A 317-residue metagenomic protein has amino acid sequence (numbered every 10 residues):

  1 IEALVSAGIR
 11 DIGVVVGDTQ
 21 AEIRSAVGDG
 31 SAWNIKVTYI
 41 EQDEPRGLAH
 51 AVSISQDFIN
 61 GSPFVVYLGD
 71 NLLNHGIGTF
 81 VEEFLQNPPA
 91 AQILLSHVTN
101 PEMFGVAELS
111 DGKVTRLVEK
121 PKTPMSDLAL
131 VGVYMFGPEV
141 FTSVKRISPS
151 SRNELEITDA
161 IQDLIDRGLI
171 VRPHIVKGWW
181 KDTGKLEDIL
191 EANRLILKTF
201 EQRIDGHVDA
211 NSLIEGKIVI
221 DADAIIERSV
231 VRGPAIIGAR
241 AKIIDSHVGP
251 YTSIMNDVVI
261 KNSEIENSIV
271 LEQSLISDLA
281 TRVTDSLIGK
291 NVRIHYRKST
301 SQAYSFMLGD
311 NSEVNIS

Functional and structural regions predicted by a protein language model:
I1-L68, L72-T79, Q86, K298 (+2 more regions): Conserved N-terminal catalytic core of the sugar/cofactor nucleotidyltransferase
G13-G17, L94-L95, I269, L287: Short internal beta-strands
G13-V14, V66, A91-L94, P173: Structural beta-sheet core signal
I23-V27, V144, A192: Hydrophobic packing residues within well-ordered alpha-helices of enzyme cores
K36-T38, K113, I170-R172: Conserved beta-strand segments of alpha/beta enzyme cores
D70, H97, K185: Active-site glycine-centered loops adjacent to acidic/histidine catalytic or metal-binding residues that shape
L73-S148: Conserved core of the sugar-phosphate nucleotidyltransferase
E139, R146-S317: Left-handed beta-helix
